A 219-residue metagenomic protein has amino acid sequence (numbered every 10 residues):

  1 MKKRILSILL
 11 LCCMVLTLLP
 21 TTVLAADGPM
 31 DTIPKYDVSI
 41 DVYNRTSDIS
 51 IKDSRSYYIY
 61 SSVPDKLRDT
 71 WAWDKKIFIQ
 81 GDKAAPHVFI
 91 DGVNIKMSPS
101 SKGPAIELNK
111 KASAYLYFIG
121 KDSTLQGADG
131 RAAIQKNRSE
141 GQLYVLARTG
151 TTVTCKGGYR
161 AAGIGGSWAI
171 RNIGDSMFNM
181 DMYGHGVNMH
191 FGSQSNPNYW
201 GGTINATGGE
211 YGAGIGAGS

Functional and structural regions predicted by a protein language model:
M1-I8: Positively charged n-region of N-terminal signal peptides that target proteins for export
L11-C13: Repetitive helical segments and hydrophobic/amphipathic motifs
V15-L24: C-terminal segment of classical bacterial N-terminal signal peptides
A26-S219: A composition-driven surface/loop motif
